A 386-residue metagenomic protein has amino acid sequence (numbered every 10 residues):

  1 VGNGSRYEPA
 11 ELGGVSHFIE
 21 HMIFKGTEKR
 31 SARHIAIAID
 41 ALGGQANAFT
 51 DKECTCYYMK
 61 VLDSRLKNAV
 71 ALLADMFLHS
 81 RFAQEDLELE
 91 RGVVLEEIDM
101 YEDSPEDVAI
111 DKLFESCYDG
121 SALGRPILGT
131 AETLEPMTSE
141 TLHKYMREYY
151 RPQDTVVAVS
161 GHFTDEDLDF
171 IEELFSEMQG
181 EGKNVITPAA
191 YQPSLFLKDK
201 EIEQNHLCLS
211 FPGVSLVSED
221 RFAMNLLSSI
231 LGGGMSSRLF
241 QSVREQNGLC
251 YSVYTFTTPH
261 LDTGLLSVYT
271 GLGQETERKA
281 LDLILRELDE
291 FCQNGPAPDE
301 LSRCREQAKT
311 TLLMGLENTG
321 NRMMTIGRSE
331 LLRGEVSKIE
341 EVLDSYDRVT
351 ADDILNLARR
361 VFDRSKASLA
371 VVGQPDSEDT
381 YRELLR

Functional and structural regions predicted by a protein language model:
V1-I39, E219-L231, L239-V243: Active/ligand-binding-proximal structured segments within catalytic/core domains that scaffold catalytic residues
A32-G182, I186, L197, C208 (+4 more regions): Charge-rich, well-structured scaffold segments of protease-associated domains
T187-Q192, S242: Catalytic cores of enzymes that engage adenine nucleotides and/or redox cofactors via long glycine-rich, Lys/Arg/His
A190, E201-S210, S218: Acidic, glycine-rich loop-and-beta core segments that form the ion-binding/anion-interacting portion of active sites
S194-K200: Short amphipathic
